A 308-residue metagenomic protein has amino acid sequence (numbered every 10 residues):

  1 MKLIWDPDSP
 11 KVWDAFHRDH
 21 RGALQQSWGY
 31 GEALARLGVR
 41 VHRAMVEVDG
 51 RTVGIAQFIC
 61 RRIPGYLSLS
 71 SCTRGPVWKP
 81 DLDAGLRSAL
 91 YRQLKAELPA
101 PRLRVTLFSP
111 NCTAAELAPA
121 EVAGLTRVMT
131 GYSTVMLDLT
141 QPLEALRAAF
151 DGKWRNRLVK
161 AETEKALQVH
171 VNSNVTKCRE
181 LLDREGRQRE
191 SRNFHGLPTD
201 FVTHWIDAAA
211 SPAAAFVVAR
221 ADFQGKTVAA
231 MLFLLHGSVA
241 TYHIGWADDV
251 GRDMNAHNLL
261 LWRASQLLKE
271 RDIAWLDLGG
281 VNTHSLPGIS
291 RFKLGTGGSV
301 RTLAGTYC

Functional and structural regions predicted by a protein language model:
I4-D49, I55-G65, P110-T130, M136 (+1 more regions): A conserved beta-strand-loop-helix scaffold within acyl/acetyltransferase catalytic domains
S70: Conserved N-terminal phosphate-binding loop of PLP-dependent enzymes in the Aspartate aminotransferase
T73-D83, T140-Q141, G245-M254, N282: A short, internal acetyl-CoA/4′-phosphopantetheine-binding micro-motif in the GNAT/acyltransferase core
R74-A118: A gly/proline- and charged-residue-enriched helix-loop-helix capping module
P80, R189-R192, G280: Short amphipathic alpha-helical interaction patches enriched in hydrophobic/aromatic residues with interspersed Lys/Arg
A89-A96, H204-C308: Aromatic (often tryptophan-rich) hydrophobic motifs at membrane interfaces
P101, E164-K165, R271, T296: Helix C-cap/helix->beta junction micro-motif
V105-L107, H170, W275-G279: Short catalytic-loop micro-motif centered on adjacent basic/acidic residues
